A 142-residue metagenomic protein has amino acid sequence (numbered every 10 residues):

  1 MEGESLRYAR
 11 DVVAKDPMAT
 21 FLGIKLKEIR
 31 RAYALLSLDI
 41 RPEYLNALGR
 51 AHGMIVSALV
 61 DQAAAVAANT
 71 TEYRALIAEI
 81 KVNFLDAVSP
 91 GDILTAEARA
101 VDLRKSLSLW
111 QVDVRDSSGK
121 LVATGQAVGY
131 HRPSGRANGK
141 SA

Functional and structural regions predicted by a protein language model:
M1-G3, T70, A75, V88-P90 (+1 more regions): HotDog/MaoC-like acyl-thioester-processing domains
M1-L35, P42, K140-A142: Non-catalytic linker/capping segments at the edges of enzyme domains
F21, E79, L107-L109: Short coil/loop residues immediately preceding or within conserved phosphate-binding loops of NTP-utilizing enzyme
A32, R41-Y44, Q62-A64, P90: Short, charged/polar surface micro-motifs in flexible loops or helix N-caps
I40-H52, V56: A short interface-forming secondary-structure element
H52-R74: Active-site helix/loop of acyl-thioester processing domains in fatty-acid/polyketide metabolism, spanning hotdog-fold
